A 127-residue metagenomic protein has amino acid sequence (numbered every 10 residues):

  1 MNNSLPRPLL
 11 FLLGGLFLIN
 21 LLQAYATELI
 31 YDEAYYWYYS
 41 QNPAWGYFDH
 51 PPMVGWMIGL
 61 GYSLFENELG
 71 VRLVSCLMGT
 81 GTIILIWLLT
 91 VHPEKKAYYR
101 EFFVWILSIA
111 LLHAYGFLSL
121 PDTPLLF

Functional and structural regions predicted by a protein language model:
S4-L29: Transmembrane signal-anchor helices characteristic of membrane glycosylation enzymes that use polyprenol
P6-L10, G14, W56, L73 (+1 more regions): Hydrophobic alpha-helical transmembrane segments
P6-R7, I86-I109: Transmembrane-helix signature of polytopic, membrane-embedded enzymes that assemble or transfer cell-envelope glycans
I19, Q23, Y62, W87-E94: Membrane-water interface at transmembrane helix exits
Q23-Y36, W45-M57, F65-L69: Extracytoplasmic catalytic/substrate-binding loops of multi-pass membrane glycan-assembly enzymes
I58-F65, V74-L85, I109, L125: Transmembrane alpha-helices of multi-pass, membrane-embedded glycan-processing enzymes that use lipid-linked
A114-P124: Short acidic/glycine- and proline-prone juxtamembrane loop motifs at membrane-interface regions of multi-pass membrane
